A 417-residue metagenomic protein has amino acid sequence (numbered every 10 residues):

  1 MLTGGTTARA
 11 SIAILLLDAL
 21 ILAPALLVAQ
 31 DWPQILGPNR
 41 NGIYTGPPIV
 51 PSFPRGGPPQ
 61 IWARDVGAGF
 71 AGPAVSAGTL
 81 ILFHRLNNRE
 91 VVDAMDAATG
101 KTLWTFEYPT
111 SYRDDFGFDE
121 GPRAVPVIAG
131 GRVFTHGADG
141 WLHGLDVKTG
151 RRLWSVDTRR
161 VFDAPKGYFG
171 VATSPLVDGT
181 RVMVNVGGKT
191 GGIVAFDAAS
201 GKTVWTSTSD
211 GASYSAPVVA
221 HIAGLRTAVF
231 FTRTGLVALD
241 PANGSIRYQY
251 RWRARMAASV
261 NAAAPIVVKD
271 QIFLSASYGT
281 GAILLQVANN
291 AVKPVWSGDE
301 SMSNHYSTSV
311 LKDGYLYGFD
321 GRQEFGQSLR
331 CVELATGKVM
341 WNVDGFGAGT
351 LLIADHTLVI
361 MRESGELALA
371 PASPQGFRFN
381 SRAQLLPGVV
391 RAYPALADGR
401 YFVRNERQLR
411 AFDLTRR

Functional and structural regions predicted by a protein language model:
S11-A25: Bacterial N-terminal signal peptides
Q30-D65, I81, V91-D93, A98-D115 (+8 more regions): Aromatic (tryptophan-biased) beta-strands that constitute blades/sheets of beta-rich domains
G37-R40, R85-N87, A138, G187-G188 (+5 more regions): Short loop/turn segments immediately following the C-termini of beta-strands
I61-A74, T105-V127, S155-V177, G187-T190 (+7 more regions): Extracytoplasmic beta-rich repeat domains
A77-G78, G130-G131, G179-T180, L225-R226 (+4 more regions): Short coil/turn segments that connect the beta-strands within blades of beta-propeller domains
L80-L82, T135, V184, F230 (+4 more regions): Residue position within the beta-strands of beta-propeller blades
D96, D146, D197, D240 (+4 more regions): Structural recognition of the beta-propeller blade-terminating site
